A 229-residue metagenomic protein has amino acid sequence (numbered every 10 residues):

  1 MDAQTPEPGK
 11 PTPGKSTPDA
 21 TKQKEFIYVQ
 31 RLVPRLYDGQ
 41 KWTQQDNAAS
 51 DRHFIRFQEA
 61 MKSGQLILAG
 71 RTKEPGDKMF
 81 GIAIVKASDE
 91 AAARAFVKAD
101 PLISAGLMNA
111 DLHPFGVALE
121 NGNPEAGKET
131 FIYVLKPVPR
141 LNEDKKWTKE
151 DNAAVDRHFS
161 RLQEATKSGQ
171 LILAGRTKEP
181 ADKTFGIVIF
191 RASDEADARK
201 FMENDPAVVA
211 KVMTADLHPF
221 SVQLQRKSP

Functional and structural regions predicted by a protein language model:
Q4-P229: Conserved, structured core segments of small domains
